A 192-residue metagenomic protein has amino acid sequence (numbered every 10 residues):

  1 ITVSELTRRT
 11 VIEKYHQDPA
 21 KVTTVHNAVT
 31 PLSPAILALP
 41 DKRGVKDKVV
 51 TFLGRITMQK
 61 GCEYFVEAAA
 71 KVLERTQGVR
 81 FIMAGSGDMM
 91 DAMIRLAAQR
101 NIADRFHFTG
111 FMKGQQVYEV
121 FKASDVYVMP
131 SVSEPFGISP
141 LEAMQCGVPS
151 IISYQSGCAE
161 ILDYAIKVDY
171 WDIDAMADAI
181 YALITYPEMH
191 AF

Functional and structural regions predicted by a protein language model:
I1, R43-A69: Conserved donor-binding/catalytic core segment of Leloir-type glycosyltransferases
L6, A28: Carbohydrate-associated surface elements
I94-M112: Nucleotide-activated donor-binding/catalytic signature segment of Leloir-type glycosyltransferases, i.e., the conserved
F111-M112, E119-S124: Short alpha-helical donor nucleotide-sugar binding micro-motif in glycosyltransferases
V132: Aromatic "clamp/platform" in nucleotide-sugar-dependent glycosyltransferases that forms part of the donor/acceptor
G137-P140, C158: Short glycine/serine-rich donor-binding loops of glycosyltransferases
P149-I152: Short hydrophobic beta-strand element within catalytic cores of glycosyltransferases and related nucleotide-activated
A165-D174, A182-P187: Conserved acidic donor-binding segment of nucleotide-sugar-dependent glycosyltransferases
